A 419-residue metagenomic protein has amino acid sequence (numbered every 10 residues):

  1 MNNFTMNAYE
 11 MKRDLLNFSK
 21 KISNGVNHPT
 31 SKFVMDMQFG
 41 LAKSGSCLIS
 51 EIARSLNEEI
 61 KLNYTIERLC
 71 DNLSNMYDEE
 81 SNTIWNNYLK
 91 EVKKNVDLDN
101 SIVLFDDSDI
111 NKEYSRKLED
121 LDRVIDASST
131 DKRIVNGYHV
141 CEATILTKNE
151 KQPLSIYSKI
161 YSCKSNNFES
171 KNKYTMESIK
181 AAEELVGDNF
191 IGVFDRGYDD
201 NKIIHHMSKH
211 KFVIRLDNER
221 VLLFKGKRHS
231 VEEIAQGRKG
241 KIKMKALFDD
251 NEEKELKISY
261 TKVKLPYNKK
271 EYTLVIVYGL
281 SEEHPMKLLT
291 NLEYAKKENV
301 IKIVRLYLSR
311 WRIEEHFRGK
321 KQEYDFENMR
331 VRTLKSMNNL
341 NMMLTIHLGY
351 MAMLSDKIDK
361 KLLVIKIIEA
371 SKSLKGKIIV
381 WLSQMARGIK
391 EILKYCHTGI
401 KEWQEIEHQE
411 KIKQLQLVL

Functional and structural regions predicted by a protein language model:
M1-D97, I110-N111: Gly/serine-rich nucleotide phosphate-binding loop at the start of the catalytic core of nucleotide/ADP-ribose-handling
M1-S46, D99, R116, L146-L419: Single, function-defining residue in the core of a domain
S50, N86, Y138-C141, K173-K180: Short, contiguous clusters of charged residues that form electrostatic/catalytic patches at enzyme active sites, used
I52, A143, I346: Residue-level signal for inorganic ion chemistry
C70-E150, K257-K264: Active-site-proximal, Lys/Arg-enriched surface segment that forms a nucleic-acid-binding/basic interface patch
